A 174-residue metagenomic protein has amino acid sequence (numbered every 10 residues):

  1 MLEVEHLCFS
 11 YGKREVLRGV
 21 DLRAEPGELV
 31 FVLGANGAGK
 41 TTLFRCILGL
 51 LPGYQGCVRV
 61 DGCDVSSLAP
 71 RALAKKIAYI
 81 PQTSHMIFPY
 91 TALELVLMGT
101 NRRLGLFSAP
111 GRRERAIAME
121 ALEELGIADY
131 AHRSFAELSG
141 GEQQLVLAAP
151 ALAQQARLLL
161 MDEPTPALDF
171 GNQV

Functional and structural regions predicted by a protein language model:
L2, L17-G19: Conserved structural motif at the start of ABC-family nucleotide-binding domains
L33-A35: The feature captures the beta-strand-to-loop junction immediately N-terminal to the Walker
L48: Helix-to-loop junction immediately C-terminal to a conserved catalytic motif
G56-D64, L73: Conserved ABC transporter NBD signature motif
L97, R112-Y130, Q155: Conserved ABC ATPase "signature" region
S134-L138, E142: Conserved ABC ATPase signature
L159-E163: Catalytic Walker B motif of ABC-type/P-loop ATPase nucleotide-binding domains
